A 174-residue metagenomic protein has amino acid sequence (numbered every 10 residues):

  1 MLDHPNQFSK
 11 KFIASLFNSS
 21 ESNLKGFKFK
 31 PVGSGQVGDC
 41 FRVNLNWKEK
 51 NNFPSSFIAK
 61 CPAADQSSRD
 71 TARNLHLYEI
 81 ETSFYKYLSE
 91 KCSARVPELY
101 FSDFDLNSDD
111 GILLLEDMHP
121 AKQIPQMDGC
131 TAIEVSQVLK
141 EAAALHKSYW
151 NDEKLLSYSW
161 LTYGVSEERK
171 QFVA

Functional and structural regions predicted by a protein language model:
M1-S34, N46-P54, E153: Regulatory N- and C-terminal appendages and interdomain linkers associated with kinase/kinase-like NTP transferase
S9-I13, R169, V173-A174: Generic structural signal of hydrophobic/aromatic residues within well-ordered alpha-helices of folded domains
S34-V173: Conserved ATP-binding subdomain of kinase catalytic cores across diverse folds
